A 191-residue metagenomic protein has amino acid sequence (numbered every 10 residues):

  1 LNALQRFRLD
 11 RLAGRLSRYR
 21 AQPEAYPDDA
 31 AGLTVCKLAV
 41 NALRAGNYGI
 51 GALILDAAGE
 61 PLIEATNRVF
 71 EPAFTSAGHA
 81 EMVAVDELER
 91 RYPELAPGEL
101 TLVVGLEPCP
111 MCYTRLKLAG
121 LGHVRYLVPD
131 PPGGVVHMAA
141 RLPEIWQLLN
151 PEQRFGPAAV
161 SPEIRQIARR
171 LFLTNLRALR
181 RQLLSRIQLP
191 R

Functional and structural regions predicted by a protein language model:
L1-N41, P108, R115-R191: Zinc-dependent deaminase
C36-V40, V85, E89-P93: Generic structural signal for well-ordered alpha-helical scaffold segments
A42-G46: Short loop/turn motifs at secondary-structure junctions and domain boundaries
I50-D56: Short beta-strand scaffold segments in enzyme catalytic cores
E60-V69: Short beta->alpha transition motifs characteristic of CBS
I63-E64, A80-R90: Glycine/small-residue-rich phosphate/adenosyl-binding loop
V69-V83: A short, polar/charged loop-to-alpha-helix boundary motif
E94-L106: Immediate flanking context of iron-sulfur cluster ligation sites
